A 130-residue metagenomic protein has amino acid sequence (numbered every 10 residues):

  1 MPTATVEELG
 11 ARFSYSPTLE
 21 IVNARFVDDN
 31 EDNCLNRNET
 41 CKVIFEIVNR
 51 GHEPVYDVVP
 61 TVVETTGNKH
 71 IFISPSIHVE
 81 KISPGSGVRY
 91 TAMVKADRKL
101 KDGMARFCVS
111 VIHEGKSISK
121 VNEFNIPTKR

Functional and structural regions predicted by a protein language model:
P2-F13, I71-F72, K95-R130: Terminal connector regions
P2-N36, G67, P127-R130: Low-complexity, acidic Ser/Thr/Pro/Gly-rich terminal tails and inter-domain linkers that flank the onset of structured
R12, R37-N38, I82-G87: Solvent-exposed, conformationally flexible loop/turn segments
E31-L35, V48, E80-I82, D97: Outer-membrane beta-barrel proteins
C34-L35, G51-Y56, L100: A short beta-turn/strand-edge loop motif at beta-sheet boundaries
R37-I44, V88-R89, G103-R106: Short, solvent-exposed loop/turn segments enriched in Ser/Thr/Gly
V48-K69, V111: Short acidic, flexible loop segments centered on an aromatic residue
H70-K99: Intrinsically disordered, low-complexity Pro/Gly/Ser/Thr-rich segments with frequent PxxP/GP/PP motifs and embedded
